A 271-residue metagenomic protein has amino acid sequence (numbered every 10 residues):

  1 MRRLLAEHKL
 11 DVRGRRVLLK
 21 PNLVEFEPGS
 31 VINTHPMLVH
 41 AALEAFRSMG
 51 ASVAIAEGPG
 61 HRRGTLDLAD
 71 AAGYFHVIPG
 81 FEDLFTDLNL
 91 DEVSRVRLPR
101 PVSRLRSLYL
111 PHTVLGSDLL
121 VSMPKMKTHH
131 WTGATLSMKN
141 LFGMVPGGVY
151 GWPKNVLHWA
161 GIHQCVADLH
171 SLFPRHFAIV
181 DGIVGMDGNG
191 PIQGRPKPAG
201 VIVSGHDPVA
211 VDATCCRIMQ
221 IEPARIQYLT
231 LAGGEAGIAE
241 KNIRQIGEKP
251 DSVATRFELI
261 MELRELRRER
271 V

Functional and structural regions predicted by a protein language model:
M1-V271: N-terminal and secondary-structure boundary signal
